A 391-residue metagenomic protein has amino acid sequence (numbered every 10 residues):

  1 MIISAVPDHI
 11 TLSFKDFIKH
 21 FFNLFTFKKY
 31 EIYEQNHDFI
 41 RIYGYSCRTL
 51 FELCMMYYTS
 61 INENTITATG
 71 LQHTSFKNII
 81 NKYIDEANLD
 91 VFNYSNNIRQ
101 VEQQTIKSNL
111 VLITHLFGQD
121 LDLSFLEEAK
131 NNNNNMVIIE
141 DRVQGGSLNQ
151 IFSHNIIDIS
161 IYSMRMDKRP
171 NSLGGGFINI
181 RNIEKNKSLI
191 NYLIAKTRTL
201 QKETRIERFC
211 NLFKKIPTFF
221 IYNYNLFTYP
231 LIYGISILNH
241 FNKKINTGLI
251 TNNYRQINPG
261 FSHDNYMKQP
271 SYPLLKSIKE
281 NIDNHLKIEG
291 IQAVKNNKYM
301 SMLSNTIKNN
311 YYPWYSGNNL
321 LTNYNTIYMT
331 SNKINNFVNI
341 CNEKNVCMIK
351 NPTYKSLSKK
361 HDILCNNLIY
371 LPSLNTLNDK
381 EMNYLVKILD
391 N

Functional and structural regions predicted by a protein language model:
I2-L24, K28-Y33, D38, L112 (+1 more regions): PLP-dependent aminotransferase class I/II
R48-L50, Q72-S75, L116-Q119, Q144-G146 (+6 more regions): Short, solvent-exposed loop/turn segments at secondary-structure junctions
T49-N133, V137-N149: PLP-dependent aminotransferase-like
I80, I84, I180-R181, Y328-N332 (+1 more regions): Short beta-strand-to-loop capping motifs
I84-D90, S108-V111, I156-I161, N310-W314 (+1 more regions): Active-site regions of enzymes building and remodeling cell-envelope glycoconjugates
N131-N132, F177-T199: Basic phosphate/pyrophosphate-binding loop/patch that engages nucleotide-derived ligands
I139-F177: Conserved active-site segment immediately N-terminal to the catalytic lysine that forms the internal aldimine
